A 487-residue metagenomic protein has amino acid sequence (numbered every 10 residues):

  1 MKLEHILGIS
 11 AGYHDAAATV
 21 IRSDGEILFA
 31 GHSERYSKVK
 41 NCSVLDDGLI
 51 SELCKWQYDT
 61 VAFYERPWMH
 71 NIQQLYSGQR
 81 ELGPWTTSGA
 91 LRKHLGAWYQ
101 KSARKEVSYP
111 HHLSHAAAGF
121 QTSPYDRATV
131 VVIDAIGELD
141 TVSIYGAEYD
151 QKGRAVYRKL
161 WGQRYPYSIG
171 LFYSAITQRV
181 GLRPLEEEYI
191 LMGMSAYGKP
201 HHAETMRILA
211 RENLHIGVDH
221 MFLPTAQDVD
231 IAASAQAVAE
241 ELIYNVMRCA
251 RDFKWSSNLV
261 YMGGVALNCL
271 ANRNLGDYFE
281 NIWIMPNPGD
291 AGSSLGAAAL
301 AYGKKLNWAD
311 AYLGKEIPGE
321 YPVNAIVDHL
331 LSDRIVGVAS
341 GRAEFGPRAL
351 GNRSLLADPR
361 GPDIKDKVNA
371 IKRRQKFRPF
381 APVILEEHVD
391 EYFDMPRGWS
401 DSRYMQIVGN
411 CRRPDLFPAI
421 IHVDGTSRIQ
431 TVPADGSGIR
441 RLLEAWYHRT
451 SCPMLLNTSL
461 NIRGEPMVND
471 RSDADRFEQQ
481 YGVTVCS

Functional and structural regions predicted by a protein language model:
K2, Q57, Y125-D126, F253-S257: Short helix-loop-beta connector
I6, S10-K40, W56, H70 (+8 more regions): Flexible beta->alpha loop and helix N-cap segments adjacent to enzyme active/binding sites
G48-T60, V246-W255: Phosphate/pyrophosphate-binding loops at sites that engage ATP/ADP/AMP, CoA/4′-phosphopantetheine, polyphosphate
Q57-M69, E106, W255-G264, G337: Short glycine-rich phosphate-binding loop at a beta-alpha junction
E106-Y109, T225-E241, V432: Short acidic-aromatic active-site loops that bind/stabilize oxyanions
E204-Q227: A mobile "lid/hinge" subdomain adjacent to the ATP/sugar-phosphate binding pocket shared across diverse ATP-dependent
A233-L259: Phosphate/ATP-binding catalytic cores across multiple sugar-kinase/actin-like superfamilies, primarily ASKHA
R248, N258, M262, P453-L456 (+1 more regions): Glycine-rich, charge-dense phosphate/pyrophosphate-binding loop(s) and the adjacent flexible "lid"/catalytic subdomain
